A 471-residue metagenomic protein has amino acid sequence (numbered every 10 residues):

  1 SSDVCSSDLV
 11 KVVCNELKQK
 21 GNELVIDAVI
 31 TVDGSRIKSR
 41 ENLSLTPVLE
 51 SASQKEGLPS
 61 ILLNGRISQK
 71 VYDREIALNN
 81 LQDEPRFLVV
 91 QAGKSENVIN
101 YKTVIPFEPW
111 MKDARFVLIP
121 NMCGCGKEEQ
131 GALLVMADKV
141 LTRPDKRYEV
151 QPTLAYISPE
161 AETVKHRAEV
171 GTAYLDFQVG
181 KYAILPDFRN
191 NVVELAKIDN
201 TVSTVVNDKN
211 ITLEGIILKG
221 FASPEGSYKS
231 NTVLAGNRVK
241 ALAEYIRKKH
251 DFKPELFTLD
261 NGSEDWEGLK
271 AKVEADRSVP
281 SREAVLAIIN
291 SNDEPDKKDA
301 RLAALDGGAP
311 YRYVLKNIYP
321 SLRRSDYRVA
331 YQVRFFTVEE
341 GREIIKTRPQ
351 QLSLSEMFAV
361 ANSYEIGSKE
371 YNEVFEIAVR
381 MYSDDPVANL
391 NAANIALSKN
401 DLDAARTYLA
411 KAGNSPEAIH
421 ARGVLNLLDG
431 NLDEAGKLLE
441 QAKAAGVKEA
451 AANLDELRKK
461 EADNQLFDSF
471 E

Functional and structural regions predicted by a protein language model:
S1-E471: N-terminal targeting segments with Sec-dependent signals, encompassing both cleavable signal peptides and non-cleavable
